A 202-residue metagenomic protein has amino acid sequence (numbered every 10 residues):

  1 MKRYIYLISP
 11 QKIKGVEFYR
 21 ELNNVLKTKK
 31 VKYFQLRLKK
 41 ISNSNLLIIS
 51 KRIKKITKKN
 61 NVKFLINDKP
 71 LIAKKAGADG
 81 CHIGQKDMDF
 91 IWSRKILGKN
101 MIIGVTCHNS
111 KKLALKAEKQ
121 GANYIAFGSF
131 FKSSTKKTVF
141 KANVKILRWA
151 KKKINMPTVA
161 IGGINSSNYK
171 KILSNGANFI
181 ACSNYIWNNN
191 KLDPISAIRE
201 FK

Functional and structural regions predicted by a protein language model:
K2-R20, I102-N109, V159-A160, I164: Active-site mouth loops of central-metabolism enzymes
Y4-Y6, V31-Q35, N61-L65, D79-H82 (+4 more regions): Structural preference for beta-strand elements that scaffold enzyme active sites
L7, K12, I83-W92, A126-T138 (+1 more regions): Glycine-rich phosphate-binding active-site loops on the catalytic face of alpha/beta enzymes
L22-R37, Q120: Catalytic domains of carbohydrate-active enzymes, especially glycoside hydrolases
V25, F64-C81, S93, N109-A122 (+3 more regions): Catalytic cores of alpha/beta
Q35-N45, S129-K137: Glycine-rich, proline-tolerant flexible connector loops at the mouths of alpha/beta enzymes
L47-I66, W92-S110, T138-S166, E200-K202: Alpha-helix-loop-beta-strand connector modules within alpha/beta enzyme cores
G104, H108-K136: Histidine/lysine/aspartate-rich catalytic loop segments that bind and position anionic ligands
